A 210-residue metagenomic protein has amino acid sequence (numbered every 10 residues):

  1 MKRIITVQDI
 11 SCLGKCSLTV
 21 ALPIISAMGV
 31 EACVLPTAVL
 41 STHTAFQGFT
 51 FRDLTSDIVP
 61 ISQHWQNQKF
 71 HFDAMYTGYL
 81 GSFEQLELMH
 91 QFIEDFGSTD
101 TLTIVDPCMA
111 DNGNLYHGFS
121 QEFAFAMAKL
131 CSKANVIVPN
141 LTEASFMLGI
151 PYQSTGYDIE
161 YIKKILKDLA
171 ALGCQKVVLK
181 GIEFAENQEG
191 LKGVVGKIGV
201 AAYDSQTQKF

Functional and structural regions predicted by a protein language model:
M1-V105, M109-H117: Conserved N-terminal subdomain of the carbohydrate kinase-like
C12-L13, Q208-F210: Short pre-catalytic strand/loop immediately N-terminal to key active-site residues, enriched for Gly-Thr
H117-K209: Conserved phosphate/ATP/ADP-binding segment of small-molecule kinases
